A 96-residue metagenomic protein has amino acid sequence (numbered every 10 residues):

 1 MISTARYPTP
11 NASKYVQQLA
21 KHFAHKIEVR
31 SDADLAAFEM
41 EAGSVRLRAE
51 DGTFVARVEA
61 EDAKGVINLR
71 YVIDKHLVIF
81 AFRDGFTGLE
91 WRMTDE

Functional and structural regions predicted by a protein language model:
M1-P10, Y15-Q18: Short glycine-/aliphatic-rich beta-strand segments at the starts of folded cytosolic domains
I2, A33-A37, D51-V55: A generic structural signal for beta-strand entry/edge sites
I2-R6, R46, V55, E90: Ser/Thr- (and often Asn-) enriched beta-sheet segments in non-cytosolic proteins
P8, R48, K75: Charged, terminal alpha-helix-loop-beta segments that serve as non-catalytic nucleic-acid engagement and/or assembly
H25-G43: Ser/Thr-rich, low-complexity intrinsically disordered terminal regions
E41, V45-A60: Beta-strand/loop substructures that line and gate deep hydrophobic ligand-binding cavities in soluble
V58-E96: C-terminal structural segments of small proteins and small subunits
